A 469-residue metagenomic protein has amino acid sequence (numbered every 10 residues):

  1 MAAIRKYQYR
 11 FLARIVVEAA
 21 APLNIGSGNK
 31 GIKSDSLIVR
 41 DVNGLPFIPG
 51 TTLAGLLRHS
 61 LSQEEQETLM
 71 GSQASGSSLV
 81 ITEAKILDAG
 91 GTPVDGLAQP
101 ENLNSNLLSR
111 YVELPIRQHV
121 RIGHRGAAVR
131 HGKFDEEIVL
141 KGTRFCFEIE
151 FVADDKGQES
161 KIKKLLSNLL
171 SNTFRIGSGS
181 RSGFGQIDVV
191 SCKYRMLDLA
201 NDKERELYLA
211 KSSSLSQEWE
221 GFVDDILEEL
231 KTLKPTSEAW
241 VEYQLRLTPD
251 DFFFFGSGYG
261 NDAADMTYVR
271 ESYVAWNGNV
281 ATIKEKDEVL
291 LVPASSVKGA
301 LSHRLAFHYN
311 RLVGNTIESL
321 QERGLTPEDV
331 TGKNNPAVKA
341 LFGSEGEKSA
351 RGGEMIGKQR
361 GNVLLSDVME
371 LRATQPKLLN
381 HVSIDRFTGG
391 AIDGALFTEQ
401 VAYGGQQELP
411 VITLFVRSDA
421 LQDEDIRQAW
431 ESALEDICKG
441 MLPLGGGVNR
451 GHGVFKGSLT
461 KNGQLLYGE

Functional and structural regions predicted by a protein language model:
M1-E469: Small/polar/charged residue-enriched interaction surfaces, especially the RNA/DNA-contacting tracks of RNP/CRISPR
